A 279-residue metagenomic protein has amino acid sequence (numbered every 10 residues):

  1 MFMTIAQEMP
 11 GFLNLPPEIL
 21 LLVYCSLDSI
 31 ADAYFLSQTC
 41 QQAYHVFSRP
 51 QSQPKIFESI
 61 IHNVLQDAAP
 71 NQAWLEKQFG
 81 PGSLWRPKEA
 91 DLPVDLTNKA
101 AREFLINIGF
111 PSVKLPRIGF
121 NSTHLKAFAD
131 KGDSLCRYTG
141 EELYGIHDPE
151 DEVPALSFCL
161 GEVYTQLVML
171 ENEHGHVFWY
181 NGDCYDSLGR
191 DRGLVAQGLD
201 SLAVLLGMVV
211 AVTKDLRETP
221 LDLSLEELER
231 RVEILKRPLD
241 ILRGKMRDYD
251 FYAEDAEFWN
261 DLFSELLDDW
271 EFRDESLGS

Functional and structural regions predicted by a protein language model:
F2-L13, P17-T39, H45-I60, V177 (+5 more regions): Membrane topogenic helices and adjacent juxtamembrane segments
I5-K126: Skp1-binding F-box subdomain of Cullin-RING ligase substrate receptors
H62, F79, A90, C184 (+2 more regions): Intrinsically disordered, low-complexity regulatory segments enriched in acidic/serine/proline/glutamine/glycine
N107-F272: Long, low-complexity, intrinsically disordered segments enriched in glycines and aromatic residues
